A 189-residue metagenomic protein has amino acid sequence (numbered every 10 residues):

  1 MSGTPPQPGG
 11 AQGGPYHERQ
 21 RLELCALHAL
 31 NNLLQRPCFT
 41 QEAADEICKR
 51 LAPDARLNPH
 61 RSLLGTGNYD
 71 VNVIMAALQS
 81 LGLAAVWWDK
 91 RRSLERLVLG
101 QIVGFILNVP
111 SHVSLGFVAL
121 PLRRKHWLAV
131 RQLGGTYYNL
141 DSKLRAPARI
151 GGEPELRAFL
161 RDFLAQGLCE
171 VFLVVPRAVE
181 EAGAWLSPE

Functional and structural regions predicted by a protein language model:
M1-E189: Cysteine-dependent deubiquitinase/ubiquitin-like isopeptidase catalytic cores across multiple families
